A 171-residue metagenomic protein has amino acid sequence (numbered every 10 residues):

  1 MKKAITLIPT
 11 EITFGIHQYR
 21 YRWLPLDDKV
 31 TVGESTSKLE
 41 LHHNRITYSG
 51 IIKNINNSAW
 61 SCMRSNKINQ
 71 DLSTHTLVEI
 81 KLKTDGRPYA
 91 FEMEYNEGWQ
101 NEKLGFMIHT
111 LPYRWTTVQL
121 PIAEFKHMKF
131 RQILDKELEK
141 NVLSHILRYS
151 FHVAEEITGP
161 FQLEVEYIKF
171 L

Functional and structural regions predicted by a protein language model:
M1-L171: Beta-rich carbohydrate-recognition modules and glycan-binding surfaces
